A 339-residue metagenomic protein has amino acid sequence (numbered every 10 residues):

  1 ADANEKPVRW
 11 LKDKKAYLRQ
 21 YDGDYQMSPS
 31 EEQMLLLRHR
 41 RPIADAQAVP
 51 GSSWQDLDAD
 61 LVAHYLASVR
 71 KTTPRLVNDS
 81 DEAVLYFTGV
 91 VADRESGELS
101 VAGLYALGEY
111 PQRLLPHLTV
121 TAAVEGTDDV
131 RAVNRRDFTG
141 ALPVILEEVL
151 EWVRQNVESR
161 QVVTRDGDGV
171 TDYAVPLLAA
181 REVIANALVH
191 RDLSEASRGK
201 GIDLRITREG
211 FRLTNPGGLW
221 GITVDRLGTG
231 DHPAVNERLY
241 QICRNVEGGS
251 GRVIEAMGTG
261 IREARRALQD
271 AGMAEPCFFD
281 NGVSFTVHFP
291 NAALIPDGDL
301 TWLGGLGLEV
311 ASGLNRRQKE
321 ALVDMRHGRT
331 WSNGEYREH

Functional and structural regions predicted by a protein language model:
A1-K12: Elongated alpha-helical scaffolds
W10-P233, G251, E255, G260: Active-site helix-to-loop segments that bind/position phosphate- or nucleotide-bearing substrates and donors across
L150, Y240, K319-R326: Hydrophobic residues on short alpha-helical segments
A174, E338-H339: Short amphipathic alpha-helical interaction segments
S194-S197, L213-N215, G221-D225, E275-F278 (+3 more regions): Extended hydrophobic-aromatic, low-complexity segments
F211-I254, I295-L314: Glycine-rich/acidic phosphate-handling loop/turn and adjacent ATP-lid/helix of nucleotide-binding kinase/ATPase domains
G251-E309: Long, low-complexity, charged/polar intrinsically disordered regions in eukaryotic proteins
L322, H327-E338: Short acidic, hydrophobic short linear motifs in intrinsically disordered regions
